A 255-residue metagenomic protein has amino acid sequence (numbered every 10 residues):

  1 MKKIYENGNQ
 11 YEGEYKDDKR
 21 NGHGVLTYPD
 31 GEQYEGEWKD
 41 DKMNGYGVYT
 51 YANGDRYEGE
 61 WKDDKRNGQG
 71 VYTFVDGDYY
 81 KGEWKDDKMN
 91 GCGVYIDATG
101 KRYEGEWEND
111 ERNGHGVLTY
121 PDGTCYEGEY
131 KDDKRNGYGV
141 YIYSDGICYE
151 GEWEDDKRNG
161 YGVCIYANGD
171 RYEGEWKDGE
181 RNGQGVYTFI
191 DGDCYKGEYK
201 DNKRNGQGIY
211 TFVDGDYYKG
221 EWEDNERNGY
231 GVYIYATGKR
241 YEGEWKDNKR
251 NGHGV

Functional and structural regions predicted by a protein language model:
M1-Y11: Extended, small-residue-rich solenoid/repeat segments and analogous flexible loops that form exposed scaffolds
Q10-R20, Q33-N44, R56-N67, Y79-N90 (+7 more regions): Conserved anchor residues at repeat-unit boundaries in beta-strand-based tandem repeats, strongest for the MORN repeat
V25, M43, V48-T50, V71 (+10 more regions): Hydrophobic-composition signal
L26, G36, Y72, W84 (+7 more regions): Intrinsic structural disorder/low-complexity segments
D30, T50-N53, I96, N109 (+6 more regions): N-terminal cationic amphipathic segment used for targeting or macromolecule association
